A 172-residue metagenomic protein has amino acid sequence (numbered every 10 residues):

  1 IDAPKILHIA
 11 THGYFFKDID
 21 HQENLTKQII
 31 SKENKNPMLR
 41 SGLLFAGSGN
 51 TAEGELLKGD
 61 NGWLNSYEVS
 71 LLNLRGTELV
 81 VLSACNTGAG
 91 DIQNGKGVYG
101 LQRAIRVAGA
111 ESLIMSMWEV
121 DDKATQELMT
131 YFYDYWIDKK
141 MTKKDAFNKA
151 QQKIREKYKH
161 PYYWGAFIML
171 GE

Functional and structural regions predicted by a protein language model:
I1-E172: Catalytic cores of enzymes
